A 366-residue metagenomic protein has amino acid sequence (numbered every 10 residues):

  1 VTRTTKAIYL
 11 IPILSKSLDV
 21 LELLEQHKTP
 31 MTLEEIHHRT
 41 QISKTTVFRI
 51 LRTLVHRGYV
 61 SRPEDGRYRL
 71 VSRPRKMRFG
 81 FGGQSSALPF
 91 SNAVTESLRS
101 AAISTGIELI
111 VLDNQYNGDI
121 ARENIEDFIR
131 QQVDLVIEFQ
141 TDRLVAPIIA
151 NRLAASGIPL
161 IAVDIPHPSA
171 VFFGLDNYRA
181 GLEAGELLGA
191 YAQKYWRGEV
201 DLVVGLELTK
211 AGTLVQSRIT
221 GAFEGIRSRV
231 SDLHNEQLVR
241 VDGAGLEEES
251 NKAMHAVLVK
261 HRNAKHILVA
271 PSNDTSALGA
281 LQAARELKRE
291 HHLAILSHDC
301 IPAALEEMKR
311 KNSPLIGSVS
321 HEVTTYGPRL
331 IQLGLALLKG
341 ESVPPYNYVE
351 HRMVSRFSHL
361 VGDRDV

Functional and structural regions predicted by a protein language model:
T2-P74: N-terminal helix-turn-helix
G80-G82, Q132-Q140, P159-V163, L202-G205 (+3 more regions): Periplasmic-binding protein-like
G82-T95, V111-I120, D142, G174-E183 (+5 more regions): Hinge/beta->alpha junction and helix N-cap segments in small-molecule ligand-binding domains
R99-V111, S228-L233: Signal peptide-proximal N-terminal region of secreted/periplasmic/extracellular or secretory-lumen proteins
F128, L135-A154, A222, D242-E307: Hydrophobic alpha-helical
I129, L188-Q193, L258, L330 (+1 more regions): Short, hydrophobic alpha-helical segments
R143-R179, Y195, L202, I301-R310: Flexible loop/hinge segments that line or gate small-molecule binding clefts
L214, I226, H321-V366: Hinge/cleft segment of the Venus flytrap/periplasmic-binding protein
